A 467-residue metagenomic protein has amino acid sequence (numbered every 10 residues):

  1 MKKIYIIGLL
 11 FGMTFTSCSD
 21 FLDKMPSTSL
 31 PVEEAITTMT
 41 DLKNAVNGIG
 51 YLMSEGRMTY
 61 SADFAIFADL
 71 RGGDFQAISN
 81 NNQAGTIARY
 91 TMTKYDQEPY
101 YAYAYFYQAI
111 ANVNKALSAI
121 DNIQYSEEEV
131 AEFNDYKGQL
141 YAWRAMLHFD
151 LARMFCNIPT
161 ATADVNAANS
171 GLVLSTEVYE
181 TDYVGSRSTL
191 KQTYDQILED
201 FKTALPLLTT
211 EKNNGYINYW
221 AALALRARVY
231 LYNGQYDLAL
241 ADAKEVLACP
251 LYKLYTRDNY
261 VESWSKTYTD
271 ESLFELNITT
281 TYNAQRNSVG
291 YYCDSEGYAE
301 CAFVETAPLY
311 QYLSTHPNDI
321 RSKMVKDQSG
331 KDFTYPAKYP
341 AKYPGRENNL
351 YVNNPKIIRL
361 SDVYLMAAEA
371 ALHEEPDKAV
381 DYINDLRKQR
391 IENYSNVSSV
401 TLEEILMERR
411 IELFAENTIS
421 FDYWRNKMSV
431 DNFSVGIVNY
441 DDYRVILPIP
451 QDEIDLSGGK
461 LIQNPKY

Functional and structural regions predicted by a protein language model:
M1-T28: Bacterial Sec-dependent N-terminal signal peptides
C18-D69, G297, S314-H316, S329 (+1 more regions): Membrane-proximal, proline-rich intrinsically disordered regions
E33, Y60-S79, N157-A168, T210-N287 (+1 more regions): Short, surface-exposed recognition loops and adjoining beta-strand edges that mediate ligand/DNA contacts, enriched
M39, V46, Q192, G234 (+7 more regions): Extended ligand-binding clefts on enzyme/binding-domain cores
N82-F155, S188, P206-T210, L350-P355 (+2 more regions): Conserved, well-structured interaction surfaces
Y194, Y236, P376-D377: TPR-repeat structural position
